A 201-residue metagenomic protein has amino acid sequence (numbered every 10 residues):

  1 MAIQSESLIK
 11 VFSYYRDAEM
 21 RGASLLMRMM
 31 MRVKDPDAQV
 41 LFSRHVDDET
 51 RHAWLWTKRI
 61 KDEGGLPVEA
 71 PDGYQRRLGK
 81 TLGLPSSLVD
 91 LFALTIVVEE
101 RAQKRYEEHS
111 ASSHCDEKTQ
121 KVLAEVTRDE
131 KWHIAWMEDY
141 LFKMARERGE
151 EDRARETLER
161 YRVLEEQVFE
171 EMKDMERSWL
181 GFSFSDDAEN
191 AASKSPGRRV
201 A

Functional and structural regions predicted by a protein language model:
M1-A201: Non-heme di-metal
